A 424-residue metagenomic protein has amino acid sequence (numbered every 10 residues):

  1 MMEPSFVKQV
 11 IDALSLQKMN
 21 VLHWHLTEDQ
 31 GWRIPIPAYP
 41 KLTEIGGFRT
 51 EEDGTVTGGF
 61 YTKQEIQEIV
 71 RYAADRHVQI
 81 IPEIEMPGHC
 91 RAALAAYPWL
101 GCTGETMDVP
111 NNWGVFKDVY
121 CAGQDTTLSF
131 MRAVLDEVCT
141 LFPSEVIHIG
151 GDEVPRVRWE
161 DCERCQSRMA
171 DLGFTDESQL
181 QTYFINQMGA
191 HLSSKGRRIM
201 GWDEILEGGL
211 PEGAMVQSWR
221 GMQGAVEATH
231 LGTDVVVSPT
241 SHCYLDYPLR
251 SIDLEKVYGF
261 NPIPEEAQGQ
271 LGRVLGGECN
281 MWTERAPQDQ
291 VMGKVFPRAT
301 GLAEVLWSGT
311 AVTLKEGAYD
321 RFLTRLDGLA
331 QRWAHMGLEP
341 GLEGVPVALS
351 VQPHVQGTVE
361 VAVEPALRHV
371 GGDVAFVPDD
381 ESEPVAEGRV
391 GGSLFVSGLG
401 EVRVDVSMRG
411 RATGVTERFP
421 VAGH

Functional and structural regions predicted by a protein language model:
M1, E85-P87, G101, T127 (+6 more regions): Short, glycine-/Ser/Thr-/acidic-enriched flexible segments
M1-R197: Substrate-binding cleft of carbohydrate-active enzyme catalytic domains
V21, H77, S144-V146, G196 (+5 more regions): A general structural motif
E52, V56, T106, G309-T324 (+3 more regions): Intrinsically disordered, low-complexity coil segments
D136-V138, M188, I205, Q223-A225 (+2 more regions): Generic recognition of flexible, low-complexity loop/linker segments
I149, L192, V216, A299 (+2 more regions): Hydrophobic, well-ordered secondary-structure elements that form the walls of internal hydrophobic environments
R198-A214, W219-G357: Flexible, acidic glycine-rich loops studded with aromatic residues
T324-H424: Short, compositionally stereotyped local motifs that mark structural "simplifiers"
